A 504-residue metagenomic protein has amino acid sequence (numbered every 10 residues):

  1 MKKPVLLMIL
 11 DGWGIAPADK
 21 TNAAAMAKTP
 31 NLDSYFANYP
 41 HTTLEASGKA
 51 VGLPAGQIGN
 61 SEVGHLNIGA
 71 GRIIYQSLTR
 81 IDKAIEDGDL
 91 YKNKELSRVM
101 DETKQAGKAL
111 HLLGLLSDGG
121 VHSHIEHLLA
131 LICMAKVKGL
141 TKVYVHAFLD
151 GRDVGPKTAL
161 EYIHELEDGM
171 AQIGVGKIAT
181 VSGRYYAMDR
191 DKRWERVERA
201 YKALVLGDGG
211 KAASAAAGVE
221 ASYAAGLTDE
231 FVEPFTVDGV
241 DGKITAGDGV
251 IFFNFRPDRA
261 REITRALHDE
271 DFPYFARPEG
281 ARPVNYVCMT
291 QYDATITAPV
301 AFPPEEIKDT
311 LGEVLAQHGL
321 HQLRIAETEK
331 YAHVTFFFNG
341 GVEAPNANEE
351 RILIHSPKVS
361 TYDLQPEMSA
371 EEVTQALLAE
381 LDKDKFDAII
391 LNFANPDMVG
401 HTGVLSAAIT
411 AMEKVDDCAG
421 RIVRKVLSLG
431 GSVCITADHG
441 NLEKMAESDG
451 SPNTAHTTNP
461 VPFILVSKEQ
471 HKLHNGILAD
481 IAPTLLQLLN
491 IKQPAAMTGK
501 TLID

Functional and structural regions predicted by a protein language model:
M1-D504: Feature captures the catalytic ectodomains and active-site-proximal regions of enzymes that hydrolyze or transfer
